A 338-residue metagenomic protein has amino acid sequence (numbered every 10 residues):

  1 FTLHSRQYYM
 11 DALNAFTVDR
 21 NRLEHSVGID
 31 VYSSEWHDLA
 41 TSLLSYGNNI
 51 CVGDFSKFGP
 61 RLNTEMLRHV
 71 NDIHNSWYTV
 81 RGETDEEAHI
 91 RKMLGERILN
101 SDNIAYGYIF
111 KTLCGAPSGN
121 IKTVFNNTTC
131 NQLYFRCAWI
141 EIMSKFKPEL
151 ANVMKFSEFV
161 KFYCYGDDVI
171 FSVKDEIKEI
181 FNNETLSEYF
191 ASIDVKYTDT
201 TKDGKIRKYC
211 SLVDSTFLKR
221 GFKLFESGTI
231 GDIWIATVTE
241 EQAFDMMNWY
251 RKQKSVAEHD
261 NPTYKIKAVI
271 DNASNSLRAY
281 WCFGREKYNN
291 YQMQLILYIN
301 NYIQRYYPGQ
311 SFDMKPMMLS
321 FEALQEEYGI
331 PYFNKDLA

Functional and structural regions predicted by a protein language model:
T2-N14, T129-C137, K267-F283, L297: Short, hydrophobic/amphipathic alpha-helical patches that form generic packing surfaces within helical domains
T2-P60, R136-M154: Active-site-proximal segment of RNA-dependent polymerases
Y9, L13, H37-T41, S56 (+3 more regions): Short, well-ordered alpha-helical packing segments
R20-G28, L67-H74, E184: Catalytic nucleotidyltransferase
E24-S34, V80-G95, E149-K155, I193-K208 (+1 more regions): A generic structural motif
D38-S45, N49, V153-K155, K161-Y163 (+3 more regions): A general structural signal for short secondary-structure junctions and capping/turn motifs
N49-Y165, I170-I180, D214: Conserved polymerase palm-domain catalytic core
F110, C114-P117, S144, I177-T201 (+1 more regions): Active-site and adjacent loop segments of nucleotide-processing enzymes that use two-metal-ion phosphate chemistry
